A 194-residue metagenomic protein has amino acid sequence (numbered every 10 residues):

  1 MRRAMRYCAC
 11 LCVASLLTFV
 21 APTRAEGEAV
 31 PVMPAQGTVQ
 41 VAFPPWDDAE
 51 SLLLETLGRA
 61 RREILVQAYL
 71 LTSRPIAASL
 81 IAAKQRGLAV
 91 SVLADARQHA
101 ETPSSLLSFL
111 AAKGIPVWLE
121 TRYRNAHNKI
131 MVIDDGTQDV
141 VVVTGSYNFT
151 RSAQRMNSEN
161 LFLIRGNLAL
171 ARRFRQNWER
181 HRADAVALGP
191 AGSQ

Functional and structural regions predicted by a protein language model:
M1-R3: N-terminal secretory signal peptides that target proteins for export/translocation
C8-F19: Bacterial N-terminal signal peptides
A21-A25: Sec/Tat signal peptide C-region and signal peptidase I cleavage site
E26-W46: N-terminal low-complexity, Pro/Thr/Ser-rich intrinsically disordered segments that act as propeptides or flexible
A29-P31, D134, Q138-Q194: Signature of lipid phosphatidyltransferase scaffolds
Q40-A42, L65-A68, S91-D95, W118-L119 (+3 more regions): Structural recognition of the beta-strand scaffold that forms the well-ordered cores of secreted hydrolase catalytic
E55-P116: Primarily the HKD phosphodiesterase
L70-R74, A96-A100, Y123-N125, T137 (+2 more regions): Solvent-exposed loop/turn segments at secondary-structure junctions within structured extracellular/periplasmic domains
